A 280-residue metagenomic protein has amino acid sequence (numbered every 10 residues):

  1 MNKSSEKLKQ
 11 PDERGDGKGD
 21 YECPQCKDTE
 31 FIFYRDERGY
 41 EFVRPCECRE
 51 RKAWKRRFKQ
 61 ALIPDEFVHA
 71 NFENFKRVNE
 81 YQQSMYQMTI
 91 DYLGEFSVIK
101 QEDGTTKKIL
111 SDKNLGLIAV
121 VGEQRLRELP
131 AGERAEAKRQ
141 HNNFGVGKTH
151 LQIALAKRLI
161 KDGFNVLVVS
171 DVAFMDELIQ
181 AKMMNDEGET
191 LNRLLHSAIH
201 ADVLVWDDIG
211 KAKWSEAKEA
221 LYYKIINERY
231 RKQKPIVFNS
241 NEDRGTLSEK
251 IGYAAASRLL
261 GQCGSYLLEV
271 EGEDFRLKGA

Functional and structural regions predicted by a protein language model:
M1-E102, L267, G272, L277-A280: A short, basic N-terminal segment
R77-Q140: Pre-Walker A (pre-P-loop) alpha-helix and adjacent loop at the N terminus of AAA/AAA+ ATPase modules, a conserved
E80-T89, Q124, E133-V146, I153 (+1 more regions): Short glycine-rich substrate-engagement loop in P-loop NTPases that contacts/grips substrate
K113-L117, L204, I236: Generic beta-sheet signal
G116, L167-S170, F238: A structural signal for short, well-ordered beta-strand segments and their strand-loop junctions that often border
A156, F174-A181, K211-A280: Replace "adjacent to P-loop NTPase cores in ATP/GTP-dependent enzymes" with "adjacent to NTP-binding cores
F164-N165, H200-V203, K232-F238: Loop/turn-to-beta-strand initiation segments
D207-I209: Walker B catalytic acidic pair
